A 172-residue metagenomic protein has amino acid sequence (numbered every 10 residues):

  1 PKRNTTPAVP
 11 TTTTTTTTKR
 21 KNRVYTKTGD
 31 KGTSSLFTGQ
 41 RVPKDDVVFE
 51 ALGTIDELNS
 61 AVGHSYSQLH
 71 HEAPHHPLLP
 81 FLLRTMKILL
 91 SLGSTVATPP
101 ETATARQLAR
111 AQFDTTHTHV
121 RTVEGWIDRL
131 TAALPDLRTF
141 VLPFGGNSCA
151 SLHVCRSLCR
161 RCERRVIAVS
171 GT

Functional and structural regions predicted by a protein language model:
P1-T11, T16-T172: Phosphate/pyrophosphate-binding loop motifs in nucleotide- or prenyl diphosphate-using proteins
